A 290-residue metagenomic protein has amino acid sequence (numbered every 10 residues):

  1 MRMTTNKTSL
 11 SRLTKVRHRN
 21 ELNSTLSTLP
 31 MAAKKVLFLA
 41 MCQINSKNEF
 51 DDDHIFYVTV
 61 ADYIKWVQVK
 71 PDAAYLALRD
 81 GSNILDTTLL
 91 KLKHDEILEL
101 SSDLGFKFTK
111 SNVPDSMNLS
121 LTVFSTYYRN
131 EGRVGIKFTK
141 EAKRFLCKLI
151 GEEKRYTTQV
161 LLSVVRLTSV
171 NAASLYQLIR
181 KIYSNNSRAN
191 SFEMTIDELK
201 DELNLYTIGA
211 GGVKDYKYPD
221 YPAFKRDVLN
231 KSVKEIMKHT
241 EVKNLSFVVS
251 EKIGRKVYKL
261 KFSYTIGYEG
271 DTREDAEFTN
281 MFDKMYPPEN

Functional and structural regions predicted by a protein language model:
R2-N290: Charged, alpha-helix-forming regions
